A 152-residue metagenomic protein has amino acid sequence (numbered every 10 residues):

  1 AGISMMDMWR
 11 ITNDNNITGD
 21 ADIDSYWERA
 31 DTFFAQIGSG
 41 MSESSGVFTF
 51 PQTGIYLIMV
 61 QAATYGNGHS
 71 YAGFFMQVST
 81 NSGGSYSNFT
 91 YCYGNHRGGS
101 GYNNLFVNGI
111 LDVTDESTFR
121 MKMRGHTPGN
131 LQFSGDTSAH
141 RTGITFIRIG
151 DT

Functional and structural regions predicted by a protein language model:
A1-T152: Extracellular jelly-roll beta-sandwich "head" domains, especially the C-terminal globular C1q domain
